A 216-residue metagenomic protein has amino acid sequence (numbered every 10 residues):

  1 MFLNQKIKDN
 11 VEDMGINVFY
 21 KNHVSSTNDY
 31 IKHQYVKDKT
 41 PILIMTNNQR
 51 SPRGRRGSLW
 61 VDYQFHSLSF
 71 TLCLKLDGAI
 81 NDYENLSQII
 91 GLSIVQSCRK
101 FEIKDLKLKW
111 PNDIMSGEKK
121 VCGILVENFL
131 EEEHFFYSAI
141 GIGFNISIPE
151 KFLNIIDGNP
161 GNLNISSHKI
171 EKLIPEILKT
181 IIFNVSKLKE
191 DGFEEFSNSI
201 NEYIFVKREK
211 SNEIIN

Functional and structural regions predicted by a protein language model:
M1-F101: N-terminal lobe of the biotin/lipoate ligase/transferase fold
M14-N17, A79-L106, S116-N216: Long, positively charged amphipathic alpha-helical accessory segments at protein N-termini or as interdomain linkers
D38-T40, W110, K119: Short, basic and Ser/Thr-rich N-terminal targeting/leader segments
I42, K104-K109: A short coil-to-beta-strand element that immediately follows conserved catalytic motifs
